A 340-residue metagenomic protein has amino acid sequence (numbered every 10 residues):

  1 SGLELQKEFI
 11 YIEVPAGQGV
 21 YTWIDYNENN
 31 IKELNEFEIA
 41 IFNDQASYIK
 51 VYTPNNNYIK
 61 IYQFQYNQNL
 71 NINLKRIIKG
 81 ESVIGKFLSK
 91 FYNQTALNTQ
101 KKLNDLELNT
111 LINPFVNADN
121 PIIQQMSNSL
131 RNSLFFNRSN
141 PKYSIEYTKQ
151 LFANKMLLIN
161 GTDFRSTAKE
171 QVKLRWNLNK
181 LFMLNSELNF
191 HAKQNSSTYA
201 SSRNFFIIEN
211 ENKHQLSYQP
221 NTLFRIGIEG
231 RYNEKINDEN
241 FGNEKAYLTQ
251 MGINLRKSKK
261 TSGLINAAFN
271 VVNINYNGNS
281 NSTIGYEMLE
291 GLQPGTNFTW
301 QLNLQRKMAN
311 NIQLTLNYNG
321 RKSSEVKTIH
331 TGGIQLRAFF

Functional and structural regions predicted by a protein language model:
S1-F340: Exposed, low-structure sequence patches enriched in small/polar residues
